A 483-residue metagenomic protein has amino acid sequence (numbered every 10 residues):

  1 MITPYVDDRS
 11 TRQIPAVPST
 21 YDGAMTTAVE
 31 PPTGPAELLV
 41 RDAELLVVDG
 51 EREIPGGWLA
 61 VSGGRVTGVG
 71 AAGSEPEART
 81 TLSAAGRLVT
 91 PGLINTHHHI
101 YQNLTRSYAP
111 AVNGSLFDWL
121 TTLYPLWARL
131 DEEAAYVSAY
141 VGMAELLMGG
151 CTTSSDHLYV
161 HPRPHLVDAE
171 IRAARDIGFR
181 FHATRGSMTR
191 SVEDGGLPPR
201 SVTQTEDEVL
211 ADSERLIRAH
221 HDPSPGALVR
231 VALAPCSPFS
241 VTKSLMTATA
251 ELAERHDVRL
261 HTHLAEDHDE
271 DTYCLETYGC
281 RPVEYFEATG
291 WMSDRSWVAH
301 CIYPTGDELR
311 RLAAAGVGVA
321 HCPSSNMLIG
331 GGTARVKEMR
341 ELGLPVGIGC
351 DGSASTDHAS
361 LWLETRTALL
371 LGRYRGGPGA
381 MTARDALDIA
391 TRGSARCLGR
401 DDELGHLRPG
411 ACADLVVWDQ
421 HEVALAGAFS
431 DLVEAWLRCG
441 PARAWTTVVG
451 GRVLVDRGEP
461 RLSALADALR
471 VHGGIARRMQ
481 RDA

Functional and structural regions predicted by a protein language model:
P4, R9-G57, S62, T67 (+2 more regions): Active-site microenvironment of metallo-dependent hydrolases
A36-R41, E75-D118, Y140, A144-M148: Replace "His-x-His-based motif
A43, L59, G64, G86 (+15 more regions): Divalent metal-coordination and catalytic microenvironments
L104-A135, R190-E206, A227, H268-R295 (+2 more regions): Active-site gating loops and adjacent loop-to-helix segments of metal-dependent hydrolytic enzymes
R106-R180, L210-P225, G473-R477, R481: Alpha-helical scaffold segments that flank or form the walls of functional sites
H165-C301: Metal-coordinating catalytic core of metallo-dependent amide/deamination hydrolases
G178, A253-V258, W291-D294, R311-A320 (+2 more regions): Glycine-enriched alpha-helix->loop->beta-strand junction motifs that scaffold or abut catalytic
A288-R295, K337-E422, C439: His/Asp/Glu-enriched, well-ordered alpha-helical/loop segment that forms or immediately abuts the divalent-metal
